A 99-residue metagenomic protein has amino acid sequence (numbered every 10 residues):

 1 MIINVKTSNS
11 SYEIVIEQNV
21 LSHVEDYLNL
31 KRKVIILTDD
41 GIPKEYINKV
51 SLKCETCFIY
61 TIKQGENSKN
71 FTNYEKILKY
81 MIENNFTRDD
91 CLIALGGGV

Functional and structural regions predicted by a protein language model:
M1-C91: ATP/NTP phosphate-donor binding region
D90-V99: Glycine/serine-rich anion-binding loops at beta->alpha junctions that coordinate negatively charged ligand groups
